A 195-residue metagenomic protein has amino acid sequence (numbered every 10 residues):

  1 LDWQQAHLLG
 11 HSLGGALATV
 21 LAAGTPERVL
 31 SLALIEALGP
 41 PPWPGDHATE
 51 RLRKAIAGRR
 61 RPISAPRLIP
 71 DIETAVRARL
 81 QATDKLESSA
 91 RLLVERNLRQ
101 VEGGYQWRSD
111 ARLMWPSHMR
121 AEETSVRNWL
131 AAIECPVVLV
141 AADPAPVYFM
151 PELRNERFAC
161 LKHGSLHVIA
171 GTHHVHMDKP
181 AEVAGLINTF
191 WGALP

Functional and structural regions predicted by a protein language model:
L1-A48: Conserved hydrolase catalytic core segment
L1-Q4, F190, L194: Glycine-rich phosphate-binding loop signature in dinucleotide/nucleotide-binding domains
I35-L68: A catalytic-pocket lid/entrance helix-loop region that shapes and gates access to the active site across common
S64-R120, T124, W129: Conserved alpha/beta-hydrolase catalytic His-Asp/Glu region
R79, V183, I187, W191: Hydrophobic "lid"/C-terminal helical patch of Rossmann-like NAD(P)-dependent dehydrogenase/epimerase domains
A132-T172: Conserved loop-alpha-helix segment in the C-terminal half of the alpha/beta-hydrolase fold that carries the catalytic
G171-A184: Catalytic histidine-centered segment of alpha/beta-hydrolase-like enzymes
